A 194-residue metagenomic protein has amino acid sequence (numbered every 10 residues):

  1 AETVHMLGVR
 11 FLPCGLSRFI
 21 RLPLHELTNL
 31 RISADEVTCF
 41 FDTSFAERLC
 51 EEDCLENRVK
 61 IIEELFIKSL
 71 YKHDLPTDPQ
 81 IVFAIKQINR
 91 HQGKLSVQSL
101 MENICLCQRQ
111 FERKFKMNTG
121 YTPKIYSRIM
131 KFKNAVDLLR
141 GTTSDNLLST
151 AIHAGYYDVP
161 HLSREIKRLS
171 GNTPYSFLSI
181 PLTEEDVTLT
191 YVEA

Functional and structural regions predicted by a protein language model:
A1-Q92, S96-Q98, N103-Q108, T122 (+4 more regions): Alpha-helical bundle regulatory/interaction domains
E63, E112, E165: Acidic-residue sensor for enzyme active/binding pockets
F111, N118, A135: DNA major-groove recognition helices of helix-turn-helix
F115-Y121, E165-Y175: A secondary-structure capping/hinge motif
I125: Short, basic-rich loop-to-helix N-cap that marks the start of a DNA-contacting helix
